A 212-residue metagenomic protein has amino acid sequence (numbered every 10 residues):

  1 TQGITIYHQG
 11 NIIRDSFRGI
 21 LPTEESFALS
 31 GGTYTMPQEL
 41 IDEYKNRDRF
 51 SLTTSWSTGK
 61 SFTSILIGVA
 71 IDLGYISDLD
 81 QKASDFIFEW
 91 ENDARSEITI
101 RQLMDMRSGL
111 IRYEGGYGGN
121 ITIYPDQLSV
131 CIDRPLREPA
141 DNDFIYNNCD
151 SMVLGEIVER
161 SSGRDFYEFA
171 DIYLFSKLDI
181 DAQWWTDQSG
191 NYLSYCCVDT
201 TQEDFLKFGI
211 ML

Functional and structural regions predicted by a protein language model:
T1-T53: Short, conserved catalytic-motif segment at the N-terminal edge
Q2-G3, H8-N11, R101, D181 (+1 more regions): Loop/turn elements at helix/coil->beta-strand transitions in domains of secreted/extracellular proteins
G10, M36-P37, S51-L79, L103 (+2 more regions): Active-site SXXK
S16, E25-D42, S84, G116-A140 (+1 more regions): Short, charged, amphipathic alpha-helices and their helix-cap/turn boundaries
Y44, R49, L73-L110, D133 (+1 more regions): Active-site helix/loop module of the DD-peptidase/beta-lactamase fold, centered on the serine-lysine SxxK catalytic
W56, F144-Y146: Catalytic tyrosine of NAD(P)H-dependent dehydrogenase/reductases that use a Tyr as the general acid/base
P139-N142, V153-G155: Active-site lining segments of carbohydrate-active enzymes
D150-I157, C196-L212: Active-site-proximal alpha-helical segments within enzyme catalytic domains
